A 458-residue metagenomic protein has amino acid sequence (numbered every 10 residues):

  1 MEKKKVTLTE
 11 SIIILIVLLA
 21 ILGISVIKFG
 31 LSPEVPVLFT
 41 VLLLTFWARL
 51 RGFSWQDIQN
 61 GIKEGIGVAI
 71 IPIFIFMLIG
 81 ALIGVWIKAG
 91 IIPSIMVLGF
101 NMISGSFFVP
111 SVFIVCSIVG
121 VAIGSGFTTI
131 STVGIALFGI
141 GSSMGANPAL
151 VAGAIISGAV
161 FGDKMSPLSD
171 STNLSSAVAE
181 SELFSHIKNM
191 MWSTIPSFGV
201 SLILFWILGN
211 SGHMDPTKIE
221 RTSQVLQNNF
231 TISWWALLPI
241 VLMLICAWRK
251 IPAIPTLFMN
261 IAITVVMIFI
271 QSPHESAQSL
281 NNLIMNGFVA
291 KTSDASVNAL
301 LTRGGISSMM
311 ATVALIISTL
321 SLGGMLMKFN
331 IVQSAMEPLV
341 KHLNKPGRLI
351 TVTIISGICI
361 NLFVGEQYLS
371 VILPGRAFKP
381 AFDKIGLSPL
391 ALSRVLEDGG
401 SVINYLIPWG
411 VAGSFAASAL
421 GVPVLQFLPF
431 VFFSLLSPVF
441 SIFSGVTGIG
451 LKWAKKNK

Functional and structural regions predicted by a protein language model:
M1-K4, I87-V97, I114-I118, H213-Q227 (+1 more regions): Short juxtamembrane and helix-loop transition motifs at transmembrane-helix boundaries in membrane proteins
M1-P72, T194-P196, V200, G209-L315 (+1 more regions): Hydrophobic transmembrane alpha-helices of multi-pass small-molecule transporters
V6, I12, V178-T194, F198 (+1 more regions): C-terminal transmembrane helix pair
L19-I24, T45-F46, I114-I118, G139-I140 (+9 more regions): Alpha-helical transmembrane segments of multipass membrane proteins
G52-S142, S293-K379: Membrane-embedded alpha-helical segments and adjacent helix-loop junctions characteristic of multi-pass solute
F127, A159-L174, I372-A381: Short helical (or helix-break) motifs at transmembrane helix termini and adjacent helical loops in multi-pass membrane
T132-F138, I155, T256-V266: Central hydrophobic cores of alpha-helical transmembrane segments in multi-pass integral membrane proteins
A154-I155, V160-D163, P167-L168, F198-M214 (+2 more regions): Transmembrane-helix bundle segments that line or gate the permeation/cavity pathway in multi-pass membrane proteins
